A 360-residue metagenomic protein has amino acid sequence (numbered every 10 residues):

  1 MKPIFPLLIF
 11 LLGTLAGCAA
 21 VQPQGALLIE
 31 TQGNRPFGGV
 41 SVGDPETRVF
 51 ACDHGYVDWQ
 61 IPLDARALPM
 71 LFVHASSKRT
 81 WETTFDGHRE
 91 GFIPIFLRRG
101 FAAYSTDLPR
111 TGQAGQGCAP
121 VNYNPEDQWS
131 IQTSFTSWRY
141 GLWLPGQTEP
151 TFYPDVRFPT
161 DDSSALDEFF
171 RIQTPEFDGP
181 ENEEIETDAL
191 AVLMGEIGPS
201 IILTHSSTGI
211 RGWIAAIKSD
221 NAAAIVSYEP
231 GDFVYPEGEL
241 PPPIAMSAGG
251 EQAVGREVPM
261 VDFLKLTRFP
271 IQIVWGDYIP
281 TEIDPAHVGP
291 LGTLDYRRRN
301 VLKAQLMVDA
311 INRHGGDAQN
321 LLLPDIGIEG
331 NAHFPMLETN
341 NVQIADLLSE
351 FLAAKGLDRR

Functional and structural regions predicted by a protein language model:
V21-A65: N-terminal cap/lid segment of alpha/beta-hydrolase-fold proteins
A67-A75: Short beta-strand element of the alpha/beta-hydrolase
H74-T84: Active-site glycine-rich loops that stabilize anionic/oxyanionic intermediates across multiple enzyme folds
R89-Q116: Conserved alpha/beta-hydrolase
P154, P180-I201: Conserved acidic catalytic loop of the alpha/beta-hydrolase fold
G195, G209-D220: Short glycine-enriched nucleophile-adjacent loop and the immediately C-terminal alpha-helix near the catalytic center
D232-H314, Q319-L321: The feature captures the conserved acid-bearing segment of alpha/beta-hydrolase catalytic domains
I328-G330, F334-R360: Catalytic active-site module of serine/aspartate enzymes centered on a nucleophile-bearing elbow/loop
